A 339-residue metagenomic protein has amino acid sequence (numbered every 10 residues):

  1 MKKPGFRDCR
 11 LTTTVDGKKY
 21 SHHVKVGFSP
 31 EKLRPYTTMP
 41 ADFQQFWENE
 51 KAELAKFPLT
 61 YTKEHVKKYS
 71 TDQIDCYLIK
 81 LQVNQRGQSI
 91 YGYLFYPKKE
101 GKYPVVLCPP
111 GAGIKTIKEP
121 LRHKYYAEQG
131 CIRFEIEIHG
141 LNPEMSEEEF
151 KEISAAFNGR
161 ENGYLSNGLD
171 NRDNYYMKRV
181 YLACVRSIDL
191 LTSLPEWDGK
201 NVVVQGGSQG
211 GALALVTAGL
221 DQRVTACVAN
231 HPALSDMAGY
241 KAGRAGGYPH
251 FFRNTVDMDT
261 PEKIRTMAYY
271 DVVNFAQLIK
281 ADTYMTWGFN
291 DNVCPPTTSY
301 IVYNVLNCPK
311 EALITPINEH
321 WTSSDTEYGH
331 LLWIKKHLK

Functional and structural regions predicted by a protein language model:
M1-I74: N-terminal targeting or regulatory segments adjacent to alpha/beta-hydrolase or S9 domains
L54-G101: N-terminal cap/lid segment of alpha/beta-hydrolase-fold proteins
A112-L182, G239-G246: Cap/lid segment of the alpha/beta-hydrolase catalytic domain
M145-E149, G211-D259, I314, T322-D325: Hydrolase active-site cap/lid region
E196-S208: Alpha/beta-hydrolase fold nucleophile elbow
T260-F275: Active-site nucleophile elbow and catalytic-triad environment of alpha/beta-hydrolase enzymes
L278-I279, M285-W287: Short beta-strand/loop motif that positions the catalytic acidic residue of the alpha/beta-hydrolase fold
V293, Y300-K339: C-terminal catalytic histidine-bearing segment of alpha/beta-hydrolase fold enzymes
